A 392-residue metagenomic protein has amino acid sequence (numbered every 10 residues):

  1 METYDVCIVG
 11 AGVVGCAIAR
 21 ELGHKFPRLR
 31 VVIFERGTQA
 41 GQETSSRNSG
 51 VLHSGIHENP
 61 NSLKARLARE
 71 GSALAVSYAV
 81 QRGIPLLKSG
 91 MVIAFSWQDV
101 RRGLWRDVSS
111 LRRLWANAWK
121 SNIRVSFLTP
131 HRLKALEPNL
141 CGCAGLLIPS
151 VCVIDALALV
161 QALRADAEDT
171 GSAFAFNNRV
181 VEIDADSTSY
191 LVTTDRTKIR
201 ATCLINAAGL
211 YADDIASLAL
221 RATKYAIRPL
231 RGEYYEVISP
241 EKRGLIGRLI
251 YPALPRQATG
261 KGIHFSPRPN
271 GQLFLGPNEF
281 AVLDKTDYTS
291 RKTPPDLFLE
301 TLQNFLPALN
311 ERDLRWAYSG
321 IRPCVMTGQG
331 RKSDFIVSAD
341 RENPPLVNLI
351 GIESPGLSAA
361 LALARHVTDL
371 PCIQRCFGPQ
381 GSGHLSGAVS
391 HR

Functional and structural regions predicted by a protein language model:
E2-V14, V32: Beta1/beta-strand and adjacent pyrophosphate-binding region of the FAD-binding site in flavoprotein oxidoreductases
C7-V9, I199-Y211, A364: Short hydrophobic core segments
E21, G83-L87, K198, A208-P344: Active-site substrate-recognition segment that forms the wall of the catalytic cavity or substrate channel
G23-S46: Glycine-rich FAD pyrophosphate-binding loop
G50-R132, L136, G142, G260-I263: Dinucleotide-binding Rossmann-like beta1-alpha1 core, especially the glycine-rich loop that anchors the ADP
N59-E70, A94-S110, L146-A165, T289-D296 (+2 more regions): Short beta-strand to alpha-helix junction loop
F127, R132, F335-R392: C-terminal lid/capping helical subdomain adjacent to the catalytic/cofactor pocket in oxidative enzymes
L146-C203, L361: Helical element adjacent to the flavin cofactor pocket in flavoenzyme catalytic cores
